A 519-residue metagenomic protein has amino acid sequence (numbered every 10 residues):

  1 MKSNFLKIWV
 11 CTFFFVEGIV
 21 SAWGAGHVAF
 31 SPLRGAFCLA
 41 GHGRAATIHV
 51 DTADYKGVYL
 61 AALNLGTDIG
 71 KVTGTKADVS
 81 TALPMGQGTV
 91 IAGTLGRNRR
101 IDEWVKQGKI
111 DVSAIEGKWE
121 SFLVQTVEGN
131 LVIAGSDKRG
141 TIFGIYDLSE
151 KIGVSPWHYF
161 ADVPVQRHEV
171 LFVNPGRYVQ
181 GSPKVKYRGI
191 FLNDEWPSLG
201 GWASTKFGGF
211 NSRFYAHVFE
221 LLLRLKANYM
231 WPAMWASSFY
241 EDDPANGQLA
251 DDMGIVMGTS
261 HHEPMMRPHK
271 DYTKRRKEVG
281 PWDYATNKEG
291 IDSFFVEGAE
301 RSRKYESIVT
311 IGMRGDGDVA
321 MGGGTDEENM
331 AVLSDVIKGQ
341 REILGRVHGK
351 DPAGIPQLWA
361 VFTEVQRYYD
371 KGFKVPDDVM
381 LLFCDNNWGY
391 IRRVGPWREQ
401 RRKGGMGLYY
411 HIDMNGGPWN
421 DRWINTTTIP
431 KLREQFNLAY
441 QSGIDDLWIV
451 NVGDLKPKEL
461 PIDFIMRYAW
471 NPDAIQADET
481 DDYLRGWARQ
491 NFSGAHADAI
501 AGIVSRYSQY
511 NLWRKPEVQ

Functional and structural regions predicted by a protein language model:
M1-A29: Bacterial Sec-dependent N-terminal signal peptides
W23-S182: Contiguous, structured surface segment used for ligand recognition
K56, V132-G135, N193-S212, A227-S237 (+4 more regions): The substrate-binding groove and active-site-proximal loops of carbohydrate-active enzymes, especially glycoside
K56-G57, N98-R99, G140-T141, P197-G200 (+12 more regions): Flexible loop/turn segments at secondary-structure boundaries
V79-T81, Q166-F172, M234-W235, E241-D252 (+2 more regions): Gly/Pro-rich turn-and-neighbor structural signature
L95-R97, L123, V127-V165, E241-R267 (+2 more regions): Hydrophobic or amphipathic alpha-helical targeting/insertion segments
S155-G208, R213-A233, G404-G407: An acidic-aromatic substrate-binding cleft motif
G176-V179, M313, Q340-Q519: Substrate-binding groove of N-acetylhexosamine-processing glycoside hydrolases
